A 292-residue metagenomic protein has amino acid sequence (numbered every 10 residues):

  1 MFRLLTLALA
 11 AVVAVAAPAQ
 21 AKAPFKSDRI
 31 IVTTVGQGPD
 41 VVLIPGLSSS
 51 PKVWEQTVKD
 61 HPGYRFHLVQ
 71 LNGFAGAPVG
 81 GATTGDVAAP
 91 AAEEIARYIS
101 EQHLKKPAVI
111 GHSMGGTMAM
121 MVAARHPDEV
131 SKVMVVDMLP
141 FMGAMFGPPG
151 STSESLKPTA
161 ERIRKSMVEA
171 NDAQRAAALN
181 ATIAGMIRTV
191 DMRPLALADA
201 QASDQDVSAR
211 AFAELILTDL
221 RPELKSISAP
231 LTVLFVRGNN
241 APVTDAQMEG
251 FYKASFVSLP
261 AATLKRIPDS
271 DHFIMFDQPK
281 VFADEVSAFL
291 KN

Functional and structural regions predicted by a protein language model:
F2-V42, H61-R65, K105, P260-T263 (+2 more regions): Alpha/beta-hydrolase fold catalytic core
I30-G80: Conserved HGGG/HGGXW glycine-rich cap/lid loop of the alpha/beta-hydrolase fold
V35, H67-I110, M114: Active-site loop/oxyanion-hole signature of alpha/beta-hydrolase fold enzymes
D60, P230-L231, F235-S270: Conserved loop-alpha-helix segment in the C-terminal half of the alpha/beta-hydrolase fold that carries the catalytic
K105-G147: Conserved hydrolase catalytic core segment
V133-E169: Flexible "cap/lid" loop of the alpha/beta hydrolase fold
M145, G150-S151, S166-K225: Conserved alpha/beta-hydrolase catalytic His-Asp/Glu region
S270-P279, A283: Catalytic histidine-centered segment of alpha/beta-hydrolase-like enzymes
